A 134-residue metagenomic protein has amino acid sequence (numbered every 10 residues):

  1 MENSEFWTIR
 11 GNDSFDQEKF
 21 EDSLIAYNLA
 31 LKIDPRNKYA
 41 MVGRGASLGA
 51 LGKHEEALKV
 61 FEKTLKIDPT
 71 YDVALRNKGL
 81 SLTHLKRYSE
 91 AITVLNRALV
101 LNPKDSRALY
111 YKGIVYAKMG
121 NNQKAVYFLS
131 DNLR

Functional and structural regions predicted by a protein language model:
N3-I33, G49-A50: Alpha-helical segment of the N-proximal tetratricopeptide repeat
S4-E5, K38-Y39, D72-V73, S106-R107: Helix-start (N-cap) detector for alpha-helical repeat units in TPR-like alpha-solenoids, especially tetratricopeptide
D16, A50-L51, H84, K118: Register position in tetratricopeptide repeats
